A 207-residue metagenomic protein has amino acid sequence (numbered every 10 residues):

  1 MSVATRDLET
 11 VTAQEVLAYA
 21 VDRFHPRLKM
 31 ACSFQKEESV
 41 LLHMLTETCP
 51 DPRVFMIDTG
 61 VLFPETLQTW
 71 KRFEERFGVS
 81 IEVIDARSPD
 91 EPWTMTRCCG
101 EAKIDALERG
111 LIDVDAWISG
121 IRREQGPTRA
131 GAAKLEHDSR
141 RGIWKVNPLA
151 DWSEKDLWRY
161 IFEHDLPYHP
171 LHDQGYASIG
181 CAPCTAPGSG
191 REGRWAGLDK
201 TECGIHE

Functional and structural regions predicted by a protein language model:
M1-E207: Nucleotide-activated chemistry modules centered on ATP-dependent adenylation/adenylyltransferase
